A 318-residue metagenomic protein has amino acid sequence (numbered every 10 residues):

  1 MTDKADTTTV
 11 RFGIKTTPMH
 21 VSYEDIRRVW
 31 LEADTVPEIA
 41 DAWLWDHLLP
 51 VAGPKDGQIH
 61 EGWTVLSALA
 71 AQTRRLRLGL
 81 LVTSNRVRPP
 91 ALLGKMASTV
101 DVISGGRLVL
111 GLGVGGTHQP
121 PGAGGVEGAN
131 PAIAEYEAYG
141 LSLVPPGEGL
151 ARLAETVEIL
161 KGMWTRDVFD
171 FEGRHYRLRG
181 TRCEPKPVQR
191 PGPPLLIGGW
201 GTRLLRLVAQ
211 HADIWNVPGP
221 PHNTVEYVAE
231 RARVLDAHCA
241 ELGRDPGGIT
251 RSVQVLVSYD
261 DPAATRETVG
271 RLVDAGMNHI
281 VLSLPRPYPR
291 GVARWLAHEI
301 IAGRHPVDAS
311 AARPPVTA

Functional and structural regions predicted by a protein language model:
M1-A318: Active-site-adjacent structural elements that line small-molecule/cofactor binding pockets in enzymes
